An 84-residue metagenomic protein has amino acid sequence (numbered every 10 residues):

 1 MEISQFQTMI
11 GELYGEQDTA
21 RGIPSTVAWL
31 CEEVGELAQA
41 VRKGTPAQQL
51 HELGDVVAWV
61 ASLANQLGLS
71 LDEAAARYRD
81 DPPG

Functional and structural regions predicted by a protein language model:
M1-G84: Flexible "arm" and connector segments at domain edges
